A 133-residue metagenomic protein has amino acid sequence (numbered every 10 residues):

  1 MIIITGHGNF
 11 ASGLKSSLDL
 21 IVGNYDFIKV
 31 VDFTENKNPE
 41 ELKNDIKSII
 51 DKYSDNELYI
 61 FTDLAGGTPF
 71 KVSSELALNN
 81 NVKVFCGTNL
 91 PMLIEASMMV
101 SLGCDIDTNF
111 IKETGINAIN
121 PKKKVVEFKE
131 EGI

Functional and structural regions predicted by a protein language model:
M1-F61, A65-I133: N-terminal loops that bind phosphate or other acidic moieties and the adjacent beta-alpha structural core
